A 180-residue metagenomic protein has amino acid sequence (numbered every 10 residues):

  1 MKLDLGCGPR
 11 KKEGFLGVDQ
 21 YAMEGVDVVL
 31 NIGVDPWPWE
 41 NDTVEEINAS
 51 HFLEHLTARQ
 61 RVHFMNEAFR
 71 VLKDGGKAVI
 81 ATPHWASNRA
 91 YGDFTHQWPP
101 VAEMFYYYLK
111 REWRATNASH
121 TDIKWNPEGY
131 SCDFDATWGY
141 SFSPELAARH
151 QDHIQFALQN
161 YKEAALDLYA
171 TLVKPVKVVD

Functional and structural regions predicted by a protein language model:
K2-A86: Conserved SAM-binding loop
R59-H63, E67, K73, K77-D180: S-adenosyl-L-methionine-dependent methyltransferase catalytic module, highlighting the catalytic core
